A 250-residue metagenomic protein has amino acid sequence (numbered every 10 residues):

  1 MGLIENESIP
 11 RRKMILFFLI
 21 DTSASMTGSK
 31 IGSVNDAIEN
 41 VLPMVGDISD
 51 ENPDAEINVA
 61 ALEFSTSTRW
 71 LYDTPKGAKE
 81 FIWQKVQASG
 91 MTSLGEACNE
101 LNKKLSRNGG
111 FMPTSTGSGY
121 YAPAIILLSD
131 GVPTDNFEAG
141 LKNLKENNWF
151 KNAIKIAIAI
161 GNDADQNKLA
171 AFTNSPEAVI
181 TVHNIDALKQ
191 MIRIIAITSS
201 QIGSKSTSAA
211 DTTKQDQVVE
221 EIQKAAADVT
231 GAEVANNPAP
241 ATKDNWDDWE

Functional and structural regions predicted by a protein language model:
M1-F17, T22-G32, G109-S118: Acidic, polar low-complexity linker/tail segments
M14, A24-E56: …and closely analogous acidic/polar surface helices at protein-protein or active-site interfaces in A-domain-like
L19-S23, V34, A61, L101 (+1 more regions): DG-centered beta-turn motif at the end of beta-strands
D50, K145-A153: Arginine/glycine-rich "motif VI" loop of SF2 helicases in the C-terminal RecA-like domain
D54-K85, N167-F172: Short beta-strand-loop
R69, F81-Y121, T134-N136, I154-L169 (+1 more regions): Von Willebrand factor
I82, N162-V219: Von Willebrand factor A/integrin I-like adhesion domains
K142, G161, I185, G203-E250: Extended acidic, low-complexity intrinsically disordered regions
